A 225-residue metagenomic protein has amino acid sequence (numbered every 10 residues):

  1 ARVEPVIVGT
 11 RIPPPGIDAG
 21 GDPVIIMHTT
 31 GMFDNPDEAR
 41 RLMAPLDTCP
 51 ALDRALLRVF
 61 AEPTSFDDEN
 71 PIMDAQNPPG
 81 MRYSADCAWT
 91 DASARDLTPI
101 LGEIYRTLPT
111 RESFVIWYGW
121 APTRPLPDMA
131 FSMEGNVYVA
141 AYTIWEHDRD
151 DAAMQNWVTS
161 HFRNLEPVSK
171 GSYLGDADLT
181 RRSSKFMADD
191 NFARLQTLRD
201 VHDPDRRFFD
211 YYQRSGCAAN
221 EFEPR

Functional and structural regions predicted by a protein language model:
A1-R225: Soluble FAD-dependent oxygen oxidases
